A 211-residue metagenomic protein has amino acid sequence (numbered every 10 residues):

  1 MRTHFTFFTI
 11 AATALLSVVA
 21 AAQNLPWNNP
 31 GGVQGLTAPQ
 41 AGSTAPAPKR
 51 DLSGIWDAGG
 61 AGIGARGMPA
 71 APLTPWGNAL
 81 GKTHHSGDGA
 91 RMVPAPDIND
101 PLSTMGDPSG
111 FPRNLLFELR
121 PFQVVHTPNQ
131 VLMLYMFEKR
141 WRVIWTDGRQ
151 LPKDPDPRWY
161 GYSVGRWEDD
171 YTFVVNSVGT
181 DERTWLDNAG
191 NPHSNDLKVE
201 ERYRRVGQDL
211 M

Functional and structural regions predicted by a protein language model:
R2-I10, V18-M211: PEST-like low-complexity, intrinsically disordered acidic/proline/serine-rich tracts that flank trafficking/processing
